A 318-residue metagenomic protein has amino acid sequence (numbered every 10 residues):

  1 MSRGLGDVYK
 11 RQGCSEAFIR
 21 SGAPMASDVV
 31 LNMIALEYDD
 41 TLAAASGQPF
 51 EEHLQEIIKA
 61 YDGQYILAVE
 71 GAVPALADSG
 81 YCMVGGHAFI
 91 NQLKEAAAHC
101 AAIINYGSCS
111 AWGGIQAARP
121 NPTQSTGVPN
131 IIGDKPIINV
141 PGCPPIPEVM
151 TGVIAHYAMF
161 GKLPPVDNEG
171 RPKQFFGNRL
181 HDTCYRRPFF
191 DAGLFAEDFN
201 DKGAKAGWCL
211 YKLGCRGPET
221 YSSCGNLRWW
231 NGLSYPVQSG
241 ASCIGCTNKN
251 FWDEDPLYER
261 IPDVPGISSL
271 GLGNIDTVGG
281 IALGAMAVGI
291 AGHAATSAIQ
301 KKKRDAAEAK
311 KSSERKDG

Functional and structural regions predicted by a protein language model:
M1-Y9: Short, small-residue-biased leader/transition segments that mark boundaries at the very start of proteins
K10-A17: Short N-terminal binding/cap micro-motifs at the start of the first secondary-structure element
S15, G22-G142, E148-I154, A158: Metabolite-binding pocket within alpha/beta catalytic cores that recognizes anionic/polar moieties
P147-S234: A conserved mid-domain beta-alpha-beta active-site/ligand-binding segment of alpha/beta enzyme cores
R228-P236, L257-S268: Short cysteine/histidine-rich metal-coordination sites, predominantly Zn2+-binding motifs
S268-L283: Juxtamembrane/start-of-transmembrane alpha-helix segments at the extracytoplasmic/lumenal side of membrane anchors
A285-K301: Alpha-helical transmembrane segments
R304-G318: Cytoplasmic C-terminal tails of single-pass
